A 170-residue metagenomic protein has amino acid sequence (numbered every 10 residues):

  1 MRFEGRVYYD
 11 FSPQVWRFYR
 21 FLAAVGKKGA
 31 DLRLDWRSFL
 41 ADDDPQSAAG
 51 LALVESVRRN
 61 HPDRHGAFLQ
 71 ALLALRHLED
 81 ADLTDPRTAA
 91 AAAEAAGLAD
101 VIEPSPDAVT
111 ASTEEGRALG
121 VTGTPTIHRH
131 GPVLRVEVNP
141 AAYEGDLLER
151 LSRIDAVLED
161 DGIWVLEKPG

Functional and structural regions predicted by a protein language model:
R2-R87, W164-V165: Structural alpha/beta surface segment adjacent to cysteine/selenocysteine redox centers across thiol/disulfide enzymes
Y19-L22, D82-G170: C-terminal cap of thioredoxin/glutaredoxin-like
